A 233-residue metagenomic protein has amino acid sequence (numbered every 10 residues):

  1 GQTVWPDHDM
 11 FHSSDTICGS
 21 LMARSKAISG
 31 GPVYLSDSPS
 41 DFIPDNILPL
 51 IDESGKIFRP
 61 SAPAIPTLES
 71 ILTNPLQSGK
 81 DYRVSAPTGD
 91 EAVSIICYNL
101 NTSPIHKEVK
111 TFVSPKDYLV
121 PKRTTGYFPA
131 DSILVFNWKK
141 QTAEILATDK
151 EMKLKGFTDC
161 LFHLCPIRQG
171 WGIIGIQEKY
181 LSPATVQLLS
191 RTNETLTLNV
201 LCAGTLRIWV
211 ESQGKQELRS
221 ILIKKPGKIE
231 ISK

Functional and structural regions predicted by a protein language model:
G1-P44, I65-S70: Glycan-recognition surfaces
F11, Y34-L35, D41-D45, T67 (+4 more regions): Flexible loop/turn segments at secondary-structure boundaries
S14-G19, A23-A27, P49-L50, R83-T88 (+2 more regions): A general structural signal for short secondary-structure junctions and capping/turn motifs
K26-S29, Y34, L72-D131, L161-R168 (+1 more regions): Carbohydrate-binding surface patches
A27, G31, L50-S54, W138: Generic, well-ordered alpha-helical scaffold segments in large soluble proteins
N46-I65, E69, T125: Active-site-proximal helices and loops of the catalytic beta/alpha 8
V135: Contiguous mid-protein beta-loop-alpha structural module that forms a pocket-lining wall or clamp of enzyme active
I145-L188, L206-I208, K215-K233: C-terminal beta-strand-rich structural cap/linker in extracellular carbohydrate-active enzymes
